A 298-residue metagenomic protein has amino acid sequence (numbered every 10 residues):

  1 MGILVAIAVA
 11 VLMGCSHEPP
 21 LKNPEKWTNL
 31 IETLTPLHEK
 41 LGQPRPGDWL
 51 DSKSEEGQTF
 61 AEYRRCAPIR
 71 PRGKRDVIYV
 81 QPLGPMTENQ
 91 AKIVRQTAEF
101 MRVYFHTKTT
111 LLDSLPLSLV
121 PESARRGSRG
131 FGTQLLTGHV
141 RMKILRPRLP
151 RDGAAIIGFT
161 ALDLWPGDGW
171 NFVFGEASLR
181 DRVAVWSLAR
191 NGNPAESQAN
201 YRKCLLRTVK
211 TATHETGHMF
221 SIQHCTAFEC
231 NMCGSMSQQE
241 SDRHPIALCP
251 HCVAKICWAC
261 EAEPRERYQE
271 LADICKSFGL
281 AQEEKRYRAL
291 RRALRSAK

Functional and structural regions predicted by a protein language model:
G2-L12: Bacterial N-terminal signal peptides
A6, V77, G153-I156, R182-V183 (+1 more regions): A residue-level signal for beta-strand positions that form part of recognition/binding surfaces within mature
G14-L149, G153-A155, F159, R267-K298: N-terminal low-structure segments adjacent to metalloprotease catalytic domains across cellular compartments
E18-G42, A184-R202, L206-R207, H224-K298: Metalloprotease/metallohydrolase-associated module, dominated by Zn2+-dependent proteases
K74, P150-R151, L179-R180, T226 (+1 more regions): A short, structural micro-pattern
M86, L164-W165, C257: Surface-exposed, flexible loop/turn segments at secondary-structure boundaries
N89-A91, G167-D168, R243, C260: Generic domain-boundary/flexible-linker signal
P150-M219: Active-site-proximal segment of zinc-dependent metalloprotease catalytic domains
